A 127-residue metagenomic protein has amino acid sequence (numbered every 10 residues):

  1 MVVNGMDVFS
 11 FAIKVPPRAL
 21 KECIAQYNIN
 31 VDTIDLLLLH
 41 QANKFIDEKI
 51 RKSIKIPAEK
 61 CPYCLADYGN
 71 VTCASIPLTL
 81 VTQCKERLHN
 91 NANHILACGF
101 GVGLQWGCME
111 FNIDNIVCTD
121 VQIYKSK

Functional and structural regions predicted by a protein language model:
M1-L65, I116-K127: Hydrophobic pocket-lining "lid/loop/helix" segments that shape and contact the acyl-thioester
V8, Y68, G103: Glycine-/small-residue-rich active-site loops that bind phosphorylated ligands and cofactors
V15, A19, S75, T79-T82: Well-ordered alpha-helical segments embedded in enzymatic catalytic cores
I46-E48, C73, L104-W106: Short active-site-adjacent structural elements
C64-I76: Active-site-adjacent helical/loop segments in soluble small-molecule enzymes
P77-K127: Conserved beta-strand-centric core segments of catalytic alpha/beta enzyme folds
